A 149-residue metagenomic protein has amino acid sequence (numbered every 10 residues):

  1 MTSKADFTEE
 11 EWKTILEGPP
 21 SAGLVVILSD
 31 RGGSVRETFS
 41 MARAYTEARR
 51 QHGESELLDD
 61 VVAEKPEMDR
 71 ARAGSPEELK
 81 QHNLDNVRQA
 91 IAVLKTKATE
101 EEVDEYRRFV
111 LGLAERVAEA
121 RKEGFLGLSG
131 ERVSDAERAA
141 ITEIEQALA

Functional and structural regions predicted by a protein language model:
M1-A149: Small-residue-enriched hydrophobic alpha-helices in membranes
